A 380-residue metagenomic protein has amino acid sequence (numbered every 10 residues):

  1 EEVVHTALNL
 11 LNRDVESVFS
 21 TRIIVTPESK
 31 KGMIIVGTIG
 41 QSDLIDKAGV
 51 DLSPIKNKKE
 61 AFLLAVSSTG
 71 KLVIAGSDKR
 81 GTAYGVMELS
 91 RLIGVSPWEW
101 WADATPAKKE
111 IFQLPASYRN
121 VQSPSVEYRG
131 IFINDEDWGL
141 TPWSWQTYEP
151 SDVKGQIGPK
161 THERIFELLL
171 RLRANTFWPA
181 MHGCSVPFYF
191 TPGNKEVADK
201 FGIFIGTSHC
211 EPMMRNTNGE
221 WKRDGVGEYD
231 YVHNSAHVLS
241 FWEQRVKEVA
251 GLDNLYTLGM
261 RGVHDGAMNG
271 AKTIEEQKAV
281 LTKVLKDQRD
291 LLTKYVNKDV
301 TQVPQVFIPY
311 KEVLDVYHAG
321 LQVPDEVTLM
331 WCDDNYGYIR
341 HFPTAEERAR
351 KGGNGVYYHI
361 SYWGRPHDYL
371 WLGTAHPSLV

Functional and structural regions predicted by a protein language model:
E1-S123: Contiguous, structured surface segment used for ligand recognition
V15, D78, I131, R173 (+1 more regions): Conserved, mostly hydrophobic/aromatic
I23-V25, A107-L114, H182, Y189-F190 (+2 more regions): Gly/Pro-rich turn-and-neighbor structural signature
S68-T105, F188-R215, G219-K247: Hydrophobic or amphipathic alpha-helical targeting/insertion segments
V73-G76, N134-P159, N175-S185, E220-V238 (+3 more regions): The substrate-binding groove and active-site-proximal loops of carbohydrate-active enzymes, especially glycoside
S96-K154, K160-A180, G352-G355: An acidic-aromatic substrate-binding cleft motif
R129-I133, T176-P179, I205-S208, Y256-L258 (+3 more regions): Hydrophobic faces of well-ordered beta-strands that scaffold small-molecule active sites in alpha/beta enzyme cores
L170, N175-W178, S185-F188, G193 (+3 more regions): Structured mid-domain segments that build the active-site/substrate or prosthetic-cofactor binding neighborhood
